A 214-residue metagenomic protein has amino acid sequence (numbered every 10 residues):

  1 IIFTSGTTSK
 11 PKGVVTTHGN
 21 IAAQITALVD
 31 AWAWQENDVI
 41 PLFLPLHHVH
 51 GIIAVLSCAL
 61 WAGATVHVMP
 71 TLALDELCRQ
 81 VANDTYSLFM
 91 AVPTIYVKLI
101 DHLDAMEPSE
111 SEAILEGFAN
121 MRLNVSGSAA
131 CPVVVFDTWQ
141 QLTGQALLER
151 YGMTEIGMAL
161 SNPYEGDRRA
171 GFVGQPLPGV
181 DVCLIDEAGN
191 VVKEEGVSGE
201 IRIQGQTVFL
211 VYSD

Functional and structural regions predicted by a protein language model:
I1-A23: Conserved AMP-binding A3 loop
T7, G63, S128, G152 (+1 more regions): Conserved G/P- and acidic residue-centered "switch" motifs that form tight phosphate/ATP-binding loops in soluble
G19, T94-V97, A129-A130, T207: Alpha-helix/helix-capping structural signal
A22-V39, L46-L88, K98, H102-E110: Conserved AMP-binding/adenylation subdomain of ANL enzymes
W32, Y86-A91, I100-R169, D181 (+1 more regions): Gly/Ser/Thr-rich phosphate-binding loop
G144, Q206-D214: Conserved ANL (AMP-binding/adenylate-forming) active-site segment centered on the GW(Y/F)…HTG consensus within
G174, K193-G196, L210-S213: Active-site glycine/GP-rich loop and adjacent strand/helix microenvironment that borders small-molecule binding pockets
C183-Q204: Conserved beta-loop-beta connector loops within the AMP-binding
